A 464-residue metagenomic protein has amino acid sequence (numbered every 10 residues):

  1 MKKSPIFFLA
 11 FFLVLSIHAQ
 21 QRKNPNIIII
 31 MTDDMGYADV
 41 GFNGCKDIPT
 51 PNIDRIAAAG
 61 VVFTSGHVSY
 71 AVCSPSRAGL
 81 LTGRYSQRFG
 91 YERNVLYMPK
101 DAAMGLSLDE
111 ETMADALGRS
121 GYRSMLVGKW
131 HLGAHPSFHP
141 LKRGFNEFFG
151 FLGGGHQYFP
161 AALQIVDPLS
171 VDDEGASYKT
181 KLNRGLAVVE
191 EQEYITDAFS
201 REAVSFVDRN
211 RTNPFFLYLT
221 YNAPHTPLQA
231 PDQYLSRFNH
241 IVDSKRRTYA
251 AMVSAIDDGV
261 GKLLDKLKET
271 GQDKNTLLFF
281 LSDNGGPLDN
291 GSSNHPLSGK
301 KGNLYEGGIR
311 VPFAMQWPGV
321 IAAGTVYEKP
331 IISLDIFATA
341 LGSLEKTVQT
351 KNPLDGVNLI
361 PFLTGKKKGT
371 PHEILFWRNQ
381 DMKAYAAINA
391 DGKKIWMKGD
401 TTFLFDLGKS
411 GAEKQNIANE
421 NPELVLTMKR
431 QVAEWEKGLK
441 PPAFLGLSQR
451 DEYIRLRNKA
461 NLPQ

Functional and structural regions predicted by a protein language model:
K2-S4, A19-K398, T402, G411-K437 (+1 more regions): Formylglycine-dependent sulfatase
A10-H18: Hydrophobic h-region of N-terminal signal peptides that target proteins for export in Gram-negative bacteria
L404-D406: Conserved blade-register residue in beta-propeller folds
